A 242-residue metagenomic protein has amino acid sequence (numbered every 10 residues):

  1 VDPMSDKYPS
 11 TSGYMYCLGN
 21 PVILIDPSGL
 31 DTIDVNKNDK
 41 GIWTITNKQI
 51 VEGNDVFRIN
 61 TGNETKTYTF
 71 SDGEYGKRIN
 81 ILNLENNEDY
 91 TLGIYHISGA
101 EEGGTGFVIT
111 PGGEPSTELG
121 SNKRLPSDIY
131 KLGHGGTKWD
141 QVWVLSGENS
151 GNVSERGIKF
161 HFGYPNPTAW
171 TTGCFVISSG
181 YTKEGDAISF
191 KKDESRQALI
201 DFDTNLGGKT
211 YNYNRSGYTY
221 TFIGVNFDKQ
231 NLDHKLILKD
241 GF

Functional and structural regions predicted by a protein language model:
V1-I59: Short turn/helix-capping motifs enriched in Asx and small/polar residues
S10-M15, T168-V176: Short, conserved micro-motifs enriched in small and acidic residues
I23, L125, F175-V176: Short conserved micro-motifs on helix faces and helix-strand junctions that flank and scaffold key functional residues
N38-T172, T182-H234, K239-F242: Cell wall/extracellular polymer interaction/catalysis modules
I177-Y181: Non-catalytic, well-ordered alpha-helical segments in soluble enzyme domains
